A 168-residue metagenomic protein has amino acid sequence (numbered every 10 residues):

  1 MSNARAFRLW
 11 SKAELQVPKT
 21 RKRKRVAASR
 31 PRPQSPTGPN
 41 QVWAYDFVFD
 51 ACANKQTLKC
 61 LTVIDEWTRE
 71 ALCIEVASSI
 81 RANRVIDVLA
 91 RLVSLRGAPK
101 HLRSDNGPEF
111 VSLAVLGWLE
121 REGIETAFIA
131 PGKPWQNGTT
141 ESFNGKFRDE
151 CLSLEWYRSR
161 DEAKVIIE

Functional and structural regions predicted by a protein language model:
M1-E168: Charged DNA-binding/catalytic regions of mobile-element recombinases
